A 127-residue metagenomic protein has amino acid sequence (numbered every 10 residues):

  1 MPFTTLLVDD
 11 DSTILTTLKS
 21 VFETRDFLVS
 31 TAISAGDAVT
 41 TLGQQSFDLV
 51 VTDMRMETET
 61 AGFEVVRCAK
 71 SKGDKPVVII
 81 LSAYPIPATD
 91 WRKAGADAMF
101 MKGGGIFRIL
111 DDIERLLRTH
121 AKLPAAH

Functional and structural regions predicted by a protein language model:
D9: Conserved acidic carboxylate
S12-S30: Two-component/phosphorelay signaling modules centered on CheY-like receiver
A32-G36: Conserved Asp/Asn-Gly motif in the active-site loop of CheY-like receiver
T40, T60-D74: Short amphipathic alpha-helix used as the core "switch/output" element in two-component signaling
D53-M54: Active-site residues of response regulator receiver
E64, A83-D111: Alpha4 helix (beta4-alpha4-beta5 surface) of REC/receiver domains from two-component response regulators
I79-L81: Hydrophobic/aromatic residues positioned on beta-strands within the core alpha/beta folds
E114-H127: The C-terminal output helix
